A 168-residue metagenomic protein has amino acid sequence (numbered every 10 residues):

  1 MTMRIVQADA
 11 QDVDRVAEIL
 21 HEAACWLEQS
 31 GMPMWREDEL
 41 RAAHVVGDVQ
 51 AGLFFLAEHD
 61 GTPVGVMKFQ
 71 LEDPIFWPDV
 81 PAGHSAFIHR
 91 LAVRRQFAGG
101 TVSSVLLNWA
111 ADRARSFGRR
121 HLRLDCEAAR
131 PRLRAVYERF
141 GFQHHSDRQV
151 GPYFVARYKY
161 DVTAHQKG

Functional and structural regions predicted by a protein language model:
R4-E18: A short beta-loop-alpha structural element at the N-terminal edge of CoA-dependent acyl/N-acetyltransferase catalytic
A10, H21-Q96, L107-W109, R148 (+1 more regions): Acetyl-CoA-dependent GNAT
G99-D112, A135-R139: Conserved acetyl-CoA-binding loop-helix of GNAT-fold acetyltransferases
A114-D125: Conserved GNAT acetyl-CoA-binding A-motif
L124-L133, V150-F154: Conserved beta-strand-loop-alpha-helix junction that forms the acyl-donor binding cleft
Y137-D147: Conserved acetyl-CoA-binding loop of GNAT-fold acetyltransferases
Q149-G168: Terminal substrate-recognition subdomain of acyl/acetyltransferases
